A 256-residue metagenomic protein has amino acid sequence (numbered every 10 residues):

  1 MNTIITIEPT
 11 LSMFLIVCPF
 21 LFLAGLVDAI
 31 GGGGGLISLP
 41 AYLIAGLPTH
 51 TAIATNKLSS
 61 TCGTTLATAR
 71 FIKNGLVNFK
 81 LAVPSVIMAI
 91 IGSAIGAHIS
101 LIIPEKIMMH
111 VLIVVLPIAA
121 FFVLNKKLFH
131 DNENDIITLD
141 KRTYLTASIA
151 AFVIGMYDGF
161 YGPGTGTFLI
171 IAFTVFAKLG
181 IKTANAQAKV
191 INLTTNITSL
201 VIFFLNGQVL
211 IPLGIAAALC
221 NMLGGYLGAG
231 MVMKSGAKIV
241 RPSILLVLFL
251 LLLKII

Functional and structural regions predicted by a protein language model:
N2-P48, N134-N185: Selected transmembrane alpha-helices and immediately adjacent juxtamembrane segments of polytopic inner-membrane
P9, M13-V17, L81, S85 (+5 more regions): Residue-level signature of transmembrane alpha-helical entry/exit and packing/kink sites in multi-pass membrane
C18, F22, L26, K57 (+9 more regions): Residue-level signature of the transmembrane alpha-helical core of multi-pass small-molecule transporters
L47-N56, K80-P84, L179-K189: Membrane-interface alpha-helices at helix entry/exit sites of multi-pass transporters
A54-I107, V114, N196-P242: Selective hydrophobic functional segments
L66-L76, V114-L139, L252-I256: Transmembrane helix exit motif
F79-M88, L112, I137-T143, A186-I191 (+1 more regions): Cytoplasmic-side transmembrane-helix entry/capping segments in multi-pass membrane proteins
R241-I256: Final/C-terminal transmembrane alpha-helix of multipass membrane proteins
